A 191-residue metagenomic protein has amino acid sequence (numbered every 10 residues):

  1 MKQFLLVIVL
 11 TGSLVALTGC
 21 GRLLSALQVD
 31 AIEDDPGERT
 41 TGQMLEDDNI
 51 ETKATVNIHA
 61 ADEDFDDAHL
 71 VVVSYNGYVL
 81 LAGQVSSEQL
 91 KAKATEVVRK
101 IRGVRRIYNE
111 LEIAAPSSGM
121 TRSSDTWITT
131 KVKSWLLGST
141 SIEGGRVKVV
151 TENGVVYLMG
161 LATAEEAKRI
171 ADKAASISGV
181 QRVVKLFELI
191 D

Functional and structural regions predicted by a protein language model:
K2-L6, G19-D191: N-terminal targeting leaders
L10-T11: Short, linear, compositionally biased motifs with a strong N-terminal bias
L14-L17: Bacterial Sec-type N-terminal signal peptides, specifically the leucine/valine-rich hydrophobic h-region
